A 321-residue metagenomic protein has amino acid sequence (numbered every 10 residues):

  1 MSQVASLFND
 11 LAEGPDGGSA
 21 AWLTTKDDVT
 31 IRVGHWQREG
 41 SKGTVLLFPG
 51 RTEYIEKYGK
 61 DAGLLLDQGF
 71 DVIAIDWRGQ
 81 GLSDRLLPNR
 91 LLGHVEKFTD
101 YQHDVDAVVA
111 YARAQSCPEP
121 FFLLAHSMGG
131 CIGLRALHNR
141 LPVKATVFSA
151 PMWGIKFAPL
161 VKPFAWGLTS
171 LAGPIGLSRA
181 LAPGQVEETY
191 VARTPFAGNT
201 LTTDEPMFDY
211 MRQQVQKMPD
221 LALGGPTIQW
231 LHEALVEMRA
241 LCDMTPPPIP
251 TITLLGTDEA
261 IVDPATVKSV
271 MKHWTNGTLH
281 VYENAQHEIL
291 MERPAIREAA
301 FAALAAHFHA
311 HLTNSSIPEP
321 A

Functional and structural regions predicted by a protein language model:
M1-T24, V29-W36: An N-terminal hydrophobic leader/cap segment in hydrolases
I55, A62-P88: Conserved alpha/beta-hydrolase
G93-R113: Alpha/beta-hydrolase active-site loop
I132-M218: Alpha/beta-hydrolase-fold enzymes
P247, T253-L255: Short beta-strand/loop motif that positions the catalytic acidic residue of the alpha/beta-hydrolase fold
I249, D263-K272: Short alpha-helix in the alpha/beta-hydrolase fold that links the catalytic acid
D258-V262: Acidic catalytic loop of the alpha/beta-hydrolase fold
T278, E283-A321: Catalytic active-site module of serine/aspartate enzymes centered on a nucleophile-bearing elbow/loop
